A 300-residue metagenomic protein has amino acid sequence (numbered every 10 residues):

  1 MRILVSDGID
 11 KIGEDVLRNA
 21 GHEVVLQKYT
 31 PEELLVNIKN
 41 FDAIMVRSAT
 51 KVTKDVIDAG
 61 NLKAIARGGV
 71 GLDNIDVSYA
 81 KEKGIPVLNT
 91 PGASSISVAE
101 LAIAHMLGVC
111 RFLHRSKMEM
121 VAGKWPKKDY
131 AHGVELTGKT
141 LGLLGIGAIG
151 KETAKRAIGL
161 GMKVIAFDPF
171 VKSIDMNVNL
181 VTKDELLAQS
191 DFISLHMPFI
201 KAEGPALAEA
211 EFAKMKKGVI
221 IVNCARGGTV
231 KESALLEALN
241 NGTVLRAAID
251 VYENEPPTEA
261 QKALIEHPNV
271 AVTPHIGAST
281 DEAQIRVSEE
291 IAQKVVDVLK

Functional and structural regions predicted by a protein language model:
M1-L88, K163, L186-A188, A208-A210 (+1 more regions): An N-terminal-biased, well-structured beta-alpha scaffold segment characteristic of Rossmann-like dinucleotide-binding
R2-L4, I12, A20-V25, G92-S97 (+7 more regions): Structural/interface elements that position substrates and couple domains in central-metabolism enzymes
D42-A43, A64, F192, I220 (+2 more regions): Short, Asp-centered acidic motifs that coordinate Mg2+ and/or phosphate in catalytic or ligand-binding sites
A49, V70, D191, M197-F199 (+2 more regions): Short glycine-/small-residue-rich Rossmann-like dinucleotide-binding loops
G71-N74, N89, A93-S94, T140 (+2 more regions): Residue-level detector of alpha-helix initiation sites
K83-I85, P91-T140, L144, E152-K155: Phosphate-binding beta-alpha-beta segment of Rossmann-like dinucleotide-binding domains, i.e., the NAD(P)
V87-L88, E209, G218-K300: Rossmann-like dinucleotide-binding domain for NAD(H)/NADP(H)
Y130-K217: Rossmann-like dinucleotide/phosphate-binding beta-alpha-beta segment
